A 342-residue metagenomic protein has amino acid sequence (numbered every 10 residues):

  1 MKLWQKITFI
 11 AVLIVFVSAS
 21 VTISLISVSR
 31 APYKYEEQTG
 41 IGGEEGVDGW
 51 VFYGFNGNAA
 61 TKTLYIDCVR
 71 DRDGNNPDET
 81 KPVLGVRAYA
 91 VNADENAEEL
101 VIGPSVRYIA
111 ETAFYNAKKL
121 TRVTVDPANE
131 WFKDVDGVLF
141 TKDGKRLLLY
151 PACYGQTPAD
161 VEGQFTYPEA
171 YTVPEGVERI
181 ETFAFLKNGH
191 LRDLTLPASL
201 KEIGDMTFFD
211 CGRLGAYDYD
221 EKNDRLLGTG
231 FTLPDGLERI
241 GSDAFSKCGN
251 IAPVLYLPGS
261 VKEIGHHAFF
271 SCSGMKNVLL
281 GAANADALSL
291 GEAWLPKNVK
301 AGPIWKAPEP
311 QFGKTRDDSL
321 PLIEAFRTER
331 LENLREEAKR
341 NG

Functional and structural regions predicted by a protein language model:
M1-I14: N-terminal Sec-pathway targeting helices
V15-F16, G204-M206: General N-terminal leader/first-domain-start detector
F16-A19, R327: Amphipathic alpha-helical coiled-coil/heptad-repeat segments
S20-Y35: Sec-dependent signal peptide cleavage junction
P32-V47: Disulfide-bonded cysteine-rich modules in secreted/extracellular proteins, activating on the conserved Cys frameworks
G40, N58-G85, D94-Y108, A117-V138 (+8 more regions): Structural signature of tandem-repeat unit edges
W50-F55, L84-A88: Long, low-complexity, intrinsically disordered terminal regions
Y89, E111-A113, T182-A184, D205-T207 (+2 more regions): Consensus positions within tandem repeat domains that build extended binding/scaffold surfaces
